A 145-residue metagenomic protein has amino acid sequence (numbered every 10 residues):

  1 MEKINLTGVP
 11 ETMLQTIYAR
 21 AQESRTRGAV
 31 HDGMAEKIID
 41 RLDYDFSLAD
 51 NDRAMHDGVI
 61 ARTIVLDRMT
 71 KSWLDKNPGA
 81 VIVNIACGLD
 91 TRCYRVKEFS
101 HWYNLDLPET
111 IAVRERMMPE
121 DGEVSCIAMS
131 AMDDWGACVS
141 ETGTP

Functional and structural regions predicted by a protein language model:
M1-V83, C87-M129, D134-W135, S140-G143: Rossmann-like AdoMet
